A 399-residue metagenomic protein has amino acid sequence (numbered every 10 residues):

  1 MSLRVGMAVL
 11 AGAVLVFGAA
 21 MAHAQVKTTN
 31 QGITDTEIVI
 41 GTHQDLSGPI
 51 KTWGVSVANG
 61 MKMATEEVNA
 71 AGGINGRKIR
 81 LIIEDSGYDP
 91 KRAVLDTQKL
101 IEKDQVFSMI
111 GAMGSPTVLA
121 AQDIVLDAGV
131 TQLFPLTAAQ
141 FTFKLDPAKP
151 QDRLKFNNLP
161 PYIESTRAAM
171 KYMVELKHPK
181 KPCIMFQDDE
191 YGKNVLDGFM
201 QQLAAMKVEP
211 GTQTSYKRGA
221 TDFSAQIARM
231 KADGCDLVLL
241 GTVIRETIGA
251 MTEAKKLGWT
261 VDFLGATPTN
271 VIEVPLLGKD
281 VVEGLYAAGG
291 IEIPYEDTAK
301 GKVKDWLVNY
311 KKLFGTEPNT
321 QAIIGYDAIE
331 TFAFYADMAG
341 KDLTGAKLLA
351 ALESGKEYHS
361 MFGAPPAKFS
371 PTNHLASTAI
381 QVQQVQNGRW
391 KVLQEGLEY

Functional and structural regions predicted by a protein language model:
M1-V39, L397-Y399: Short, low-complexity disordered leader/linker segments with a strong preference for bacterial N-terminal type II
V26-T28, E37-V39, T52-N59, E67-L145 (+2 more regions): Beta-alpha junction/loop-to-helix N-cap segments that form part of ligand/metal-binding clefts
T28-K62, E84-K91, M113-G114, M185-N194 (+3 more regions): Extracytoplasmic "Venus flytrap"
L46-P49, S86-K91, G114-L119, T137-T142 (+8 more regions): Solvent-exposed loop/turn segments at secondary-structure junctions within structured extracellular/periplasmic domains
A93, N157-K181, D222-S224, T247 (+3 more regions): Hydrophobic alpha-helical segments within soluble ligand-binding/sensing domains
Q105-Q213, D262-A287: Extracytoplasmic ligand/sensor domains, especially the bilobed periplasmic-binding protein
A139, D152, M251-Y326, M338 (+1 more regions): Extracellular/periplasmic periplasmic-binding protein-like sensory domains
Y310-A322, A333-W390: Segments of small-molecule ligand-sensing domains
